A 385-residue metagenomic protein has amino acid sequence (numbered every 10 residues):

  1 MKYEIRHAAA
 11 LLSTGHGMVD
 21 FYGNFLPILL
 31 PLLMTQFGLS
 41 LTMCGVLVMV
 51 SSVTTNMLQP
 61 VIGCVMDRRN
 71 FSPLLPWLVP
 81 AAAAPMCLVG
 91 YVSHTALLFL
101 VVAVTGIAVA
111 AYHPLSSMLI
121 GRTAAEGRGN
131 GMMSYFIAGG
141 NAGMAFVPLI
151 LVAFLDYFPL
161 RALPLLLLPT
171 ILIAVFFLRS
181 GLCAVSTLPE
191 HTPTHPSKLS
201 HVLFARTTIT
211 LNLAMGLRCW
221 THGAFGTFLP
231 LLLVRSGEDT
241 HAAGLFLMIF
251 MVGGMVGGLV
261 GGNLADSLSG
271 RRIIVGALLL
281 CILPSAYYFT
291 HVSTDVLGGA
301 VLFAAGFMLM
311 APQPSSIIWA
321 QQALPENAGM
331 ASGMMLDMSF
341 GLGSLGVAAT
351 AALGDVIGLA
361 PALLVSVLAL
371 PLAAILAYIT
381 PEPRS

Functional and structural regions predicted by a protein language model:
N24, S52-P60, A145, M251-M255 (+2 more regions): Residue-level signature of mid-helix packing/kink "hotspots" within the transmembrane helices of 12-pass Major
L26-P27, T207-M248, M255: Extracytoplasmic gate region of multi-pass secondary transporters
M57-S93: Conserved MFS/SLC helix-loop-helix module at the cytosolic interface between two early adjacent transmembrane helices
L58-N70, G258-S269, G354-D355: Helix-to-loop junctions at the C-terminal end of transmembrane segments in multipass secondary transporters
P73-C87, R272-Y287: Structural signature of the two symmetry-related core transmembrane helices
V101-G139: Cytoplasmic helix-loop-helix junction between adjacent transmembrane helices in 12-TM secondary transporters
F136-L182: Helix-loop-helix hairpin linking two adjacent transmembrane segments in secondary transporters
E326-V356: A late C-terminal transmembrane helix in Major Facilitator Superfamily
